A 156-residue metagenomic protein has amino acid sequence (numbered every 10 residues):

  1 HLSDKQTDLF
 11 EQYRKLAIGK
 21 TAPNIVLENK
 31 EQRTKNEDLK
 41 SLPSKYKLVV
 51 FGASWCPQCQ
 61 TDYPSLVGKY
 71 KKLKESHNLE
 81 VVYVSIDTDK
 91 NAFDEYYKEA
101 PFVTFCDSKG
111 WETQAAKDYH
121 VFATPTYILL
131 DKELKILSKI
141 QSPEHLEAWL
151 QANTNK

Functional and structural regions predicted by a protein language model:
H1-N29: N-proximal helix/coil linker or "cap" segments that precede and/or mark the start of modular domains
I25-K47: A short beta-strand-turn-helix
D38-K40, A53-Q58, V84-I86, C106 (+1 more regions): Short, contiguous acidic/charged loop-to-helix segments that flank catalytic cores in large enzymes
K45-K47, G52-W55, A123: Short pre-active-site segment immediately N-terminal to redox-active cysteine/selenocysteine motifs in thiol-based
F51-G68: Conserved redox-active cysteine motifs that mediate thiol-disulfide chemistry, especially di-cysteine Cys-X(1-2)-Cys
S76-A92, P101-W111: Thiol-based oxidoreductase modules, predominantly thioredoxin-like and allied folds used for disulfide exchange
N91-F102, K117-F122: Structural alpha/beta surface segment adjacent to cysteine/selenocysteine redox centers across thiol/disulfide enzymes
G110-N153: Thiol/disulfide oxidoreductase modules built on the thioredoxin-like
